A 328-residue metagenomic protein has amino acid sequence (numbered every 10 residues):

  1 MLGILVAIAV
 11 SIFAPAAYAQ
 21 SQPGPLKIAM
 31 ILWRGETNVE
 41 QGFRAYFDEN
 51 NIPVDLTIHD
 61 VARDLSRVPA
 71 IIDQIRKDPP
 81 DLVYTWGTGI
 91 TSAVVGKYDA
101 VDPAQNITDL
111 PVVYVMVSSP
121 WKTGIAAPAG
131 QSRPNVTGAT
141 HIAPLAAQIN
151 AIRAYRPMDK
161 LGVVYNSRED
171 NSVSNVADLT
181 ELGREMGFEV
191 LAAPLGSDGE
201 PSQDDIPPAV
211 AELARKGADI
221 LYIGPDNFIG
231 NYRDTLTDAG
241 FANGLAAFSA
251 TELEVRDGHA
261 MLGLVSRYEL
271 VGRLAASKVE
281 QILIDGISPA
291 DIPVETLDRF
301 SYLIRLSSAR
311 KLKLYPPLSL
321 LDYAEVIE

Functional and structural regions predicted by a protein language model:
M1-A7: Sec-dependent signal peptide recognition, specifically the positively charged N-region followed immediately by
I4, I12, A17-E328: Short hydrophobic alpha-helices and adjacent helix-cap/hinge residues
